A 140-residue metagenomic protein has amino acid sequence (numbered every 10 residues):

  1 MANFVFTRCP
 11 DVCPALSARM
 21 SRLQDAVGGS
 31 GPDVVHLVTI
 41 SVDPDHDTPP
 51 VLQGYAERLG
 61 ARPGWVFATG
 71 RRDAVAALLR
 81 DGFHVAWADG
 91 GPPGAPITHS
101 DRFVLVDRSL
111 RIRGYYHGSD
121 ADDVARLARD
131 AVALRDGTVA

Functional and structural regions predicted by a protein language model:
M1-M20, L37: Short active-site neighborhood of thiol/selenol oxidoreductases, capturing the structured segment around
A2-N3, L37-S41, R102-L105: Soluble periplasmic/extracytoplasmic beta-strand elements of cell-envelope proteins
V5-R8, C13, Q24-G31, L59 (+4 more regions): Sec/Tat-exported extracytoplasmic proteins
F6, I40-V42, G64-W65, R113 (+1 more regions): Second-shell loop/turn segments in exported
F6-C9, M20, L52, L79 (+1 more regions): Buried hydrophobic packing residues in well-ordered domains
S17-L78: Structural microenvironment flanking redox-active thiols in thiol-disulfide oxidoreductases
G64, A76, F83-D89, T98-V104: Structural micro-motif
G91-A140: Thiol-/selenol-based redox modules, centered on thioredoxin-like and closely related oxidoreductase domains
